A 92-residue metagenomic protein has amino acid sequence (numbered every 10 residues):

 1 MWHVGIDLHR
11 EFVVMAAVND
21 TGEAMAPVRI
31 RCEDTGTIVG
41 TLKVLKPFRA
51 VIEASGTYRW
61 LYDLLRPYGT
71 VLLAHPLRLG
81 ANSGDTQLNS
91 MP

Functional and structural regions predicted by a protein language model:
M1-P92: Phosphate- and other anionic-substrate recognition elements at nucleic-acid/protein interfaces
